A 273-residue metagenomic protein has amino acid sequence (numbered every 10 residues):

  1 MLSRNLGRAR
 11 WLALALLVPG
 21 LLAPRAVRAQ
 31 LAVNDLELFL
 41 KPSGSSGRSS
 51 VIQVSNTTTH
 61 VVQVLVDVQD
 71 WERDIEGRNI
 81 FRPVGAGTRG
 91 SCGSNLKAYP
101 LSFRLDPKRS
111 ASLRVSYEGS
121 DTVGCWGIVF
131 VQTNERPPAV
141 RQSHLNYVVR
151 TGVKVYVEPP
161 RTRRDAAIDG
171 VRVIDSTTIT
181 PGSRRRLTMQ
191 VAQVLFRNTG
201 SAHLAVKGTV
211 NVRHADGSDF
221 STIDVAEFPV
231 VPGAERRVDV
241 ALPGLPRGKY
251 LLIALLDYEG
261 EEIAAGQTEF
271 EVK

Functional and structural regions predicted by a protein language model:
L2-A13, A23: Bacterial N-terminal signal peptides that target proteins for export
A23-A29: Sec/Tat signal peptide C-region and signal peptidase I cleavage site
A29-V62, S102, D165-M189, Q193: Beta-sheet-dominated interaction scaffolds and their linkers
Q30-N34, T59-S112, K207, A215-S218: Surface-exposed binding patches on compact interaction domains or structured appendages
S49-Q53, A98-V131: Ligand-binding face of N-terminal immunoglobulin V-set domains in extracellular IgSF glycoproteins
T57-H60, D121, N198-A202, P246 (+1 more regions): Short, acidic/polar linear motifs in exposed loop/turn regions
Q69-W71, E118-T162, P246-K273: Terminal connector regions
F103-S110, E227-E235, V272-K273: Short proline/glycine- and polar residue-rich coil/turn motifs
